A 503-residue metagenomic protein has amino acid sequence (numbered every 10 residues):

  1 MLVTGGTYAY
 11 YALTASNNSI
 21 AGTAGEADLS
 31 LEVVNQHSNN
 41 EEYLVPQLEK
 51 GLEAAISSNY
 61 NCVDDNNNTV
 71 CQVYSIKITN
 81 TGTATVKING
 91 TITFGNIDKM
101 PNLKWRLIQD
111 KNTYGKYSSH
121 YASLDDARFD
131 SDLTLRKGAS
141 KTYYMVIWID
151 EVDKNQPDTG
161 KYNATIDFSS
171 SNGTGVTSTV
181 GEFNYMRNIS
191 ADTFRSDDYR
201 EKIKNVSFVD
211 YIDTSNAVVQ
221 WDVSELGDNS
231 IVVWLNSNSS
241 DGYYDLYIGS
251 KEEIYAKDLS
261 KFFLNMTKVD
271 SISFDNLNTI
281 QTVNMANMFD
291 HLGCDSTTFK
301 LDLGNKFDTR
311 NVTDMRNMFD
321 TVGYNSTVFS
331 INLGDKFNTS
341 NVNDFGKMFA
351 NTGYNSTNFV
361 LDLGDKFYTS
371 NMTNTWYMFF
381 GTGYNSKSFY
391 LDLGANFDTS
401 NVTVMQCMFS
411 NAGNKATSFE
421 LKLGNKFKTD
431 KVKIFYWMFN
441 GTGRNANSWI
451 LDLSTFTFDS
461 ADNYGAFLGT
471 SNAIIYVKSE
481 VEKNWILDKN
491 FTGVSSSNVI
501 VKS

Functional and structural regions predicted by a protein language model:
M1-G175: Long, small/polar-residue-biased beta-strand-and-loop interaction regions
G175-S503: Negatively charged
